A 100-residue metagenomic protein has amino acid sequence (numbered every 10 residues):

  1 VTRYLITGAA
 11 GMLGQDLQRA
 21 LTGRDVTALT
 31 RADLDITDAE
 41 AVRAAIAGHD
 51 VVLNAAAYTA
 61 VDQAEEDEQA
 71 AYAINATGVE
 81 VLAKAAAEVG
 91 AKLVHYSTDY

Functional and structural regions predicted by a protein language model:
T2-G23: N-terminal Rossmann NAD(P)H-binding glycine-rich loop of SDR-like oxidoreductase domains
T7, L29, V52-A56, L93-T98: SDR active-site strand-loop-helix element
L17-G23, A45-G48, A83: Alpha-helix C-terminal capping segments
T22-A44: Adenosine-cofactor binding site in Rossmann-like domains, unifying the SAM/SAH pocket of S-adenosylmethionine-dependent
I36-A76, A85: NAD(P)H-binding glycine-rich loop region in Rossmannoid oxidoreductase-like domains and their noncatalytic homologs
E80-Y100: Conserved Rossmann-fold NAD(P)-dependent oxidoreductase catalytic core, especially the SDR/UDP-sugar
